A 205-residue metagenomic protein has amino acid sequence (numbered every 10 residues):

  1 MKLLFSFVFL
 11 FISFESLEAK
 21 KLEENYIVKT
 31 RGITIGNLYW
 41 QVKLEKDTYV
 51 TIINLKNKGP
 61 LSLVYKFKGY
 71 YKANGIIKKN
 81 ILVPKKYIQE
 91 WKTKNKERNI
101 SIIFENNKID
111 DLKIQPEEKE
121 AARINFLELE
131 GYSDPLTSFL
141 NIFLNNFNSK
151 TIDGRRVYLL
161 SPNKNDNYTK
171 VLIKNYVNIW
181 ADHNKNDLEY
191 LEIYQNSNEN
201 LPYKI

Functional and structural regions predicted by a protein language model:
M1-K2, I205: Non-cleavable N-terminal signal-anchor transmembrane helices
K2, K20, I142-N145: Solvent-exposed, charged interface segments at domain starts and junctions
K2-L4, P84-K85: Short secondary-structure capping/junction motifs at helix and strand boundaries
L3-S13: Sec-dependent N-terminal signal peptides
F7, K43-T48, R155-V157: A short, compositionally biased N-terminal segment around positions ~18-40 that is enriched in charged/polar residues
S16-S101: N-terminal cleavable signal peptides for secretion/export
K92-T93, E97-K204: Solvent-exposed helix/loop surface patches that form functional interfaces
